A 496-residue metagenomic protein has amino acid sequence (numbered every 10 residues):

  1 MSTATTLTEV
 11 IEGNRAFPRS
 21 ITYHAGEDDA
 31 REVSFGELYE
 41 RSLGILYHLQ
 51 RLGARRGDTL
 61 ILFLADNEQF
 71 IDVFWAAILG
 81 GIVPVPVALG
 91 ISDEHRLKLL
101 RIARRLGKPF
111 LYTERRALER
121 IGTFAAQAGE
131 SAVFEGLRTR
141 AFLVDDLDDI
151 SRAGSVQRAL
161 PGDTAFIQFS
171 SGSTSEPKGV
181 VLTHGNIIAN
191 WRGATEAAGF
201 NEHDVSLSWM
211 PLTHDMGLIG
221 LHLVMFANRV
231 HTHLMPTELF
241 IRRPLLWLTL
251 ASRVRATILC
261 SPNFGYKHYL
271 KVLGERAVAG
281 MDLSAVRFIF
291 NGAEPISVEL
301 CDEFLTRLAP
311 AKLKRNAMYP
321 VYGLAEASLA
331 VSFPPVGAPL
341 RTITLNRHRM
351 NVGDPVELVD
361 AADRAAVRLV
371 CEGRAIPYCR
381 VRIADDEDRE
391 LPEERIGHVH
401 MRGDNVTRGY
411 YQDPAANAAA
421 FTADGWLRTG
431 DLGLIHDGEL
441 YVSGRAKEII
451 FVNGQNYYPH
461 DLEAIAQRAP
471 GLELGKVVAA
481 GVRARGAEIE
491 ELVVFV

Functional and structural regions predicted by a protein language model:
E9-S34, A165-I167, T174, G323 (+1 more regions): AMP-dependent adenylate-forming
R19, A141-F169, S175-E176, V181 (+3 more regions): Conserved pre-ATP/AMP-binding loop-to-beta segment of ANL
T22-D72, S92-L100, V156-R158, G179-I188: Conserved AMP-binding/adenylate-forming core of the ANL superfamily
R51-L52, L79-S151, P262-N263, H268: Structural core segment of the AMP-binding/adenylate-forming
A65, T113-T123, L239, V254-T306 (+5 more regions): Adenylate-forming
I188-V205, D215-I258, K271-A277: Conserved AMP-binding/adenylation subdomain of ANL enzymes
S252, L259, G403, R408-G409 (+3 more regions): AMP-binding/adenylate-forming catalytic core of the ANL superfamily
R287-I289, I296-L440, K447-I449, L462: Conserved AMP-binding/adenylate-forming
